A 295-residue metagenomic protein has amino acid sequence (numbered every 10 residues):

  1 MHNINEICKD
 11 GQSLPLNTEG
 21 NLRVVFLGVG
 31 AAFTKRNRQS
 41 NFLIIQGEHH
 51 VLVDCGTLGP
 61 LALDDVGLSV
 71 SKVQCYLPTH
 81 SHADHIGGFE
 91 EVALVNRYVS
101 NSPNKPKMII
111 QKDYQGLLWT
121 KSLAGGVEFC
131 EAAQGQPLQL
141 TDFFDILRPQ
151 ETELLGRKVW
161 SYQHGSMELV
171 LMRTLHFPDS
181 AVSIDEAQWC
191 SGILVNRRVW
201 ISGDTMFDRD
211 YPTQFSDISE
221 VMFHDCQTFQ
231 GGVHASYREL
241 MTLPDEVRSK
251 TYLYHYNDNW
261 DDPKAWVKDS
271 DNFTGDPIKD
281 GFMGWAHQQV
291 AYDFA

Functional and structural regions predicted by a protein language model:
H2-L68, D145-D210, H287-A295: Core dinuclear metal-dependent hydrolase active-site scaffold
E19, L68-S71, N104, G165-M167 (+2 more regions): Structured loop/turn residues at beta-strand edges in well-structured enzyme cores
E48-V51, P103-K107, R198-V199, S249-K250: Short active-site oxyanion
L52-G56, V73-D84, G88, I110-Q111 (+4 more regions): Active-site neighborhood of phospho(di)ester-bond hydrolases with catalytic His/Asp-centered motifs
T57-I109, I218-V221: Active-site metal-binding motif and surrounding structural segment of the metallo-beta-lactamase
L61-A62, H85-G88, L117-L118, D210 (+1 more regions): Phosphate- and divalent-cation-binding pockets in alpha/beta enzyme and binding domains that engage nucleotide-derived
V99-T152: Acidic/polar short surface loop at catalytic or gating sites that assists cofactor/ion binding and chemistry
T205-A295: Cap/insert and terminal regions of metallo-dependent hydrolase folds
